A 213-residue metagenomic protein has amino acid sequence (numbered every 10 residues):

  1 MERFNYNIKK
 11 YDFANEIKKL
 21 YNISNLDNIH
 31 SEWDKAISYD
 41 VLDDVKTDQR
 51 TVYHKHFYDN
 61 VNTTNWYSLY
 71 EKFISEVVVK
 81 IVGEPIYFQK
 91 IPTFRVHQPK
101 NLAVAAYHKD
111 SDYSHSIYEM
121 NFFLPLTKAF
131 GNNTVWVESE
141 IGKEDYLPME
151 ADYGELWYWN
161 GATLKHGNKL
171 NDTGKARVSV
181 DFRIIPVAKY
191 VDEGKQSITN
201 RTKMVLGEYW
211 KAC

Functional and structural regions predicted by a protein language model:
M1-I81: N-terminal auxiliary "cap/dimerization" subdomain that precedes the catalytic jelly-roll/cupin core of mononuclear
Y58-E71, N121-F130, S197: Short N-terminal helix-initiation segments at or just after the protein's N-terminus
T63-Y107: Extracellular-facing segments of soluble proteins and assemblies that are Gly/Ser/Thr-biased and enriched in aromatics
W66, S114, D172: Short, contiguous, pocket-lining structural segments that sit at or immediately flank catalytic/ligand-binding sites
P92, F122, V180-I184: A structural signal for short, well-ordered beta-strand segments
V96-Q98, L126, S139, I184-P186: Residue-level signal for short segments within beta-strands and strand-turn junctions of well-structured beta-sheet
L102-Y158, R177, V191: Catalytic core of non-heme Fe(II) oxygenases with the double-stranded beta-helix
I141-C213: Catalytic core of Fe(II)/2-oxoglutarate
